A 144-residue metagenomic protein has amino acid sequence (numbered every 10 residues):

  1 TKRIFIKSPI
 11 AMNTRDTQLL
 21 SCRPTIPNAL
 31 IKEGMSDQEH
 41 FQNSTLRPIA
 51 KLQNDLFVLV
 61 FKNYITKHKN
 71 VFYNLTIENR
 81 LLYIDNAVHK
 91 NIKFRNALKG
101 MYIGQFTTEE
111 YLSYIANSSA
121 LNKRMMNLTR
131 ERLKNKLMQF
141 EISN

Functional and structural regions predicted by a protein language model:
T1-I4, Q139: Short intrinsically disordered, low-complexity coil segments enriched in acidic
R3-R47: N-terminal leader/targeting peptides and immediately adjacent processing regions
I10-N13, N43, K62-T66, Q105 (+1 more regions): Conserved active-site motif detector
Q42-Y73: Short, well-structured hydrophobic secondary-structure segments
T66-N70, N74, Y111, M138-I142: Intrinsically disordered or highly flexible coil/loop and linker segments, enriched in small and charged/polar residues
F72-R124: Amphipathic protein-protein interaction modules
N117-N144: Long, highly charged low-complexity segments enriched in Glu/Asp and Lys/Arg with interspersed Ser/Thr
